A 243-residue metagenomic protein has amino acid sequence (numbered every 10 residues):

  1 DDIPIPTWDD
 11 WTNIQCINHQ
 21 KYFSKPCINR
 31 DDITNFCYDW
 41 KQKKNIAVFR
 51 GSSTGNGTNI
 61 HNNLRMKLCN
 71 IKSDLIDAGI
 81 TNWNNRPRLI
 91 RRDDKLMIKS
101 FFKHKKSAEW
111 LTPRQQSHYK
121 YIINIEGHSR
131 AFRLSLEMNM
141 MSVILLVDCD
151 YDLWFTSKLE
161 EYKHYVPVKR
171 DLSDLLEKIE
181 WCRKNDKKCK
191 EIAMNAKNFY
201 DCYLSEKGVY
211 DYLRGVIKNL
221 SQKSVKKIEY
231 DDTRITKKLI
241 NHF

Functional and structural regions predicted by a protein language model:
D1-T112, I235-T236: Secretory-pathway glycan-assembly enzymes, especially type II membrane glycosyltransferases that use nucleotide-sugar
W110-K238, H242: Catalytic binding pocket for nucleotide-activated donors in carbohydrate/polymer assembly enzymes
